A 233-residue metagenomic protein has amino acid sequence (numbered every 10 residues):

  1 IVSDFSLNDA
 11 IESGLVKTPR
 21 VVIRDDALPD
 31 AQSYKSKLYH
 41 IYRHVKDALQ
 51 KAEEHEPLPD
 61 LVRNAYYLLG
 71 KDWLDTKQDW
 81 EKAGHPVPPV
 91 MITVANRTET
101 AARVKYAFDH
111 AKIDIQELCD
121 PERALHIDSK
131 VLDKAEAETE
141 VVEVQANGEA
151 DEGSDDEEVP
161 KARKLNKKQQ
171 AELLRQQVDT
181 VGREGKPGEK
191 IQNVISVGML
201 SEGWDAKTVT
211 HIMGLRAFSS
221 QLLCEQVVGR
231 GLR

Functional and structural regions predicted by a protein language model:
I1-I92, T98, A102-P121: Interdomain helical connector at the RecA1-RecA2 junction of SF1/SF2 helicase-like NTPases
E54-L61, N96, N166-Q169, R216-S219: Catalytic cores of large soluble enzymes that bind and process phosphate-bearing ligands
P88, P121-E122, K190, K207: Short secondary-structure junction motifs
A95-R97, G198-M199: Core structural elements
H110, R123, I127-K130: Accessory C-terminal helicase-associated subdomains
I127-R233: Conserved RecA-like P-loop NTPase helicase motor core
